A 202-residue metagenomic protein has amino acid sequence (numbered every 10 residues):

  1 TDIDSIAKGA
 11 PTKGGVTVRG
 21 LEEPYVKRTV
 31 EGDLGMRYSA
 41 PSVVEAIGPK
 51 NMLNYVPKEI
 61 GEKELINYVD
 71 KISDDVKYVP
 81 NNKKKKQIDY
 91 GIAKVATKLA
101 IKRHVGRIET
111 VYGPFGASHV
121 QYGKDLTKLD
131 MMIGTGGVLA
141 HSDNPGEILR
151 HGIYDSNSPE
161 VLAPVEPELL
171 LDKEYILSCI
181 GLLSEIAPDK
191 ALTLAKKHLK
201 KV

Functional and structural regions predicted by a protein language model:
T1-V202: Helical "lid/coupling" subdomains associated with nucleotide-phosphate turnover
